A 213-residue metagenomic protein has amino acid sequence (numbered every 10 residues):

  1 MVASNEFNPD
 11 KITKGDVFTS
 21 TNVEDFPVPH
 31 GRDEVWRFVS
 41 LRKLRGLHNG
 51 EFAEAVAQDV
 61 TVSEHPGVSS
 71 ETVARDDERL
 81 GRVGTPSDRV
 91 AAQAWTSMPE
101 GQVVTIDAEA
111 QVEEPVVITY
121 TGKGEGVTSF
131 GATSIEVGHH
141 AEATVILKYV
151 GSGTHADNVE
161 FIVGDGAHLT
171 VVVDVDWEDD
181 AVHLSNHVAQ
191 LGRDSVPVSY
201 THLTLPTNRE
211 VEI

Functional and structural regions predicted by a protein language model:
M1-L203, R209: Glycine-rich and polybasic anion-binding loops at the starts of cofactor/ligand-binding domains
E212-I213: Hydrophobic alpha-helical segments, chiefly the membrane-spanning helices and signal/signal-anchor peptides
